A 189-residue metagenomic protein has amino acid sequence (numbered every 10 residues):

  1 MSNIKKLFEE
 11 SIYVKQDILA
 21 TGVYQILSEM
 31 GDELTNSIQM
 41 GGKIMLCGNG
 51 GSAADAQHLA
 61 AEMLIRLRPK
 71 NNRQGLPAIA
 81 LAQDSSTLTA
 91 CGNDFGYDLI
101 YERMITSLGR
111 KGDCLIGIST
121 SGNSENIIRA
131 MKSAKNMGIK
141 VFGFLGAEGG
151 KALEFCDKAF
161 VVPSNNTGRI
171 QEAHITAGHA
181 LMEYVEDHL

Functional and structural regions predicted by a protein language model:
M1-G22: Generic N-terminal amphipathic, Lys/Arg-enriched alpha-helix
L19-M40: A short, well-structured juxtamembrane/interface segment
N36-L108: Glycine-rich, small/polar surface segments that engage phosphate groups of diverse ligands
G41, G112, G138-I139: Glycine-centered short loops/turns at secondary-structure junctions
S52-Q57, N123-A130, A152: Short glycine/serine/threonine-rich phosphate/pyrophosphate-binding segments that cradle anionic phosphate groups
S107-L108, G168-L189: A charged, well-structured terminal subsegment
L115, V141, A159-F160: Short, well-ordered beta-strand core segments
F144-C156: Short, glycine/polar-rich helix-capping loops at beta-to-alpha or helix-loop-helix junctions that flank or form
